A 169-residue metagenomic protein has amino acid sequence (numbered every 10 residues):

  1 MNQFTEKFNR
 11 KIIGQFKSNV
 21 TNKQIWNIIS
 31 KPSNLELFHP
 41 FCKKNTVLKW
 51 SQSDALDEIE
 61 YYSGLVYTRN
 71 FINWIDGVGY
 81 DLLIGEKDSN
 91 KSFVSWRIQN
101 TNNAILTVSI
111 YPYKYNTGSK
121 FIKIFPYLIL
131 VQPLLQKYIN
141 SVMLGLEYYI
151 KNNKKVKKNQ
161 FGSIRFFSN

Functional and structural regions predicted by a protein language model:
M1-K49, S168-N169: Hydrophobic ligand-binding cavity/cleft-lining segments
E6, Q15-F16, P40-F41, D54 (+2 more regions): Short hydrophobic/aromatic-rich motifs at helix boundaries and adjacent loops
R10-G14, D57, R69, V94-W96 (+1 more regions): Hydrophobic residues positioned within well-ordered beta-strands of beta-sheet architectures
K11, K155-Q160: Extended beta-strand/beta-hairpin segments
E36-L37, T46-F93, T101-N103, S141-V156 (+1 more regions): Glycine-rich portal/gate segments that line the openings of hydrophobic small-molecule binding cavities
E86-Y148, K157-N159: Beta-strand/loop substructures that line and gate deep hydrophobic ligand-binding cavities in soluble
F161-N169: Amphipathic alpha-helical surface "interface" segments used for docking/oligomerization or membrane association within
